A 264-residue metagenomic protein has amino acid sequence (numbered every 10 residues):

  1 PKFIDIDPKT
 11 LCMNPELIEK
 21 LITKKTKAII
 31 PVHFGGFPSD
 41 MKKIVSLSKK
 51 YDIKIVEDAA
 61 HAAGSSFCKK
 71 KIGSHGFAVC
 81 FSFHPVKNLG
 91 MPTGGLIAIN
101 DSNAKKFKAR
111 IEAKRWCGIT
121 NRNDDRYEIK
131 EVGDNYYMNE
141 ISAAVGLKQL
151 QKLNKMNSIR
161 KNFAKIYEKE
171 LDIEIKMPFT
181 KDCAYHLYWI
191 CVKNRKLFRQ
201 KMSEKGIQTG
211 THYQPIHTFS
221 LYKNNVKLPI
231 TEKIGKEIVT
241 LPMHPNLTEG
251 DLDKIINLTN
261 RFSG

Functional and structural regions predicted by a protein language model:
K2-D5, F77: Conserved donor nucleotide-binding strand/loop of the catalytic core
D5, E16-K20, A28-V32, F37 (+3 more regions): PLP-dependent aminotransferase class I/II
K9-A104, T240: Active-site phosphate-binding strand-loop segment of PLP-dependent enzymes
